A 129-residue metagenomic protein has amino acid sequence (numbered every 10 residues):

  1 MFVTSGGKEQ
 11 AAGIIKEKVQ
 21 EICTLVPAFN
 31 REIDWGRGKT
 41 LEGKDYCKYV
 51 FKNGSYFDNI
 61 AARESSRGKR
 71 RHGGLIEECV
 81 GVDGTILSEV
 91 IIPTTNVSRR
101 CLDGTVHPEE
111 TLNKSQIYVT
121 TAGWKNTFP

Functional and structural regions predicted by a protein language model:
M1-P129: Phosphate/NTP-binding elements of NTP-utilizing enzymes
